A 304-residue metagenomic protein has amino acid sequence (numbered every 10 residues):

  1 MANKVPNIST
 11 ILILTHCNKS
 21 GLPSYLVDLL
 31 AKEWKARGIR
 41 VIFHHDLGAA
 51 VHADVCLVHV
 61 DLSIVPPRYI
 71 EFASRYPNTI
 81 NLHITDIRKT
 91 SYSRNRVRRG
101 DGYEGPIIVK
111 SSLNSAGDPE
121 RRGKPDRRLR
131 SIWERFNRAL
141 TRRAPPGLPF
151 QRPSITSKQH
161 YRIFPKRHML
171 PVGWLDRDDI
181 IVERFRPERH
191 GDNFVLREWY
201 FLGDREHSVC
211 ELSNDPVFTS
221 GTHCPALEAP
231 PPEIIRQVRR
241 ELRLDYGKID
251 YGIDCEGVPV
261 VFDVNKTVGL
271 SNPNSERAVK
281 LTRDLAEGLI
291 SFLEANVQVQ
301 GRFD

Functional and structural regions predicted by a protein language model:
A2-W133: Conserved N-proximal alpha/beta basic substrate-recognition cap immediately N-terminal to, or forming the N-lobe
G21-L22, V65-P67, K89-T90, S115-P119 (+5 more regions): Short catalytic/ligand-binding loop motif for oxyanion handling, primarily in non-cytosolic enzymes, centered on
V97-R98, R197-E198, I249: Residue-level detector of beta-strand structural context in well-folded domains
G102, F201-L202, I253: Generic beta-strand structural signal
G105, D204, E256-G257: Beta-strand-connecting loop/turn residues
G123-D126, L202, F262: Short beta-strand-to-turn element immediately C-terminal to the catalytic PLP-Schiff-base lysine in fold type I
R138-R239: Phosphate-binding site of ATP-dependent enzymes
D176, E183-F185, S208-V261, N265 (+2 more regions): A long amphipathic alpha-helix within ATP-dependent nucleotide-binding catalytic cores
